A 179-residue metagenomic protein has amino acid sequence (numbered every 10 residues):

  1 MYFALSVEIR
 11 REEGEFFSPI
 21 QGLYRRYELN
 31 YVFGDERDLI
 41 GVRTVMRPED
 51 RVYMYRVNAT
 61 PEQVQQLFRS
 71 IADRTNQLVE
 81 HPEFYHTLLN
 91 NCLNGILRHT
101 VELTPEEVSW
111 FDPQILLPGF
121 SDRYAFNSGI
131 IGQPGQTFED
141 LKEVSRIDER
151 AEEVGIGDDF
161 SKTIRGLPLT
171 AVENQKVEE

Functional and structural regions predicted by a protein language model:
M1-V52: Glycine-rich catalytic cores of cysteine/serine-nucleophile enzymes that process amide/ester linkages in cell-envelope
V32-E102: Soluble catalytic domains of enzymes that build or remodel membrane lipids, polysaccharides, and related
A72-E179: Activation targets extended, charge/polar-rich intrinsically disordered C-terminal tails
